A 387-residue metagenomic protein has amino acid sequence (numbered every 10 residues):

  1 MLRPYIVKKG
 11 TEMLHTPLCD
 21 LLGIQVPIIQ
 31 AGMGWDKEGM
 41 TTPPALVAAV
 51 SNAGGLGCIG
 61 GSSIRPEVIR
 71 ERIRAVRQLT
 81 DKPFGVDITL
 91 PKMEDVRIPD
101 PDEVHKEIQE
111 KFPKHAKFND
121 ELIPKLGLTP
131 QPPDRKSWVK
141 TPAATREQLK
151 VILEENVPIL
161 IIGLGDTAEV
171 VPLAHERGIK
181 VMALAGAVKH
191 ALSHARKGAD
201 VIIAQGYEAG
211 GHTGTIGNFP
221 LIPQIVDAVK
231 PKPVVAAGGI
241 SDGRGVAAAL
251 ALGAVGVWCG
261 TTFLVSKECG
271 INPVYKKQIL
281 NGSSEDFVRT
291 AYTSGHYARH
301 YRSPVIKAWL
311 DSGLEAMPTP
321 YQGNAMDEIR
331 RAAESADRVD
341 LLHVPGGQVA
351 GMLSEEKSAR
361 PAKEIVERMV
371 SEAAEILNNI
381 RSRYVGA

Functional and structural regions predicted by a protein language model:
V7-V229: Active-site entrance/lid segments in N-terminal catalytic domains of soluble metabolic enzymes
G34, G39, A237-G243: Gly/Ser-rich catalytic serine loop of serine hydrolases
D102-P113, P220-V235, S241-A387: Conserved active-site-proximal phosphate/metal-binding subdomains
